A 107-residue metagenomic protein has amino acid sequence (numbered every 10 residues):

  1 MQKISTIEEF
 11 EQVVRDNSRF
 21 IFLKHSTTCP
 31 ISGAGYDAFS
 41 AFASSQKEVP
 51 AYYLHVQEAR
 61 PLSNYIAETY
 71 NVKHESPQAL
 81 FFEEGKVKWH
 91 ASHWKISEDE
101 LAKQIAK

Functional and structural regions predicted by a protein language model:
M1-E11: N-terminal "domain-start" segment that seeds a small globular fold
E9, G35-F42, L54, E68 (+1 more regions): A structural signal for the main folded, soluble domain(s) of proteins
Q12-S45: Local sequence-structure signature of Cys/Sec-based thiol-disulfide redox active-site neighborhoods
S44-V49, E100-A102: Short cysteine/histidine-rich metal-coordination sites, predominantly Zn2+-binding motifs
E48-S63: Thiol-based oxidoreductase modules, predominantly thioredoxin-like and allied folds used for disulfide exchange
Y70-E83: Structural micro-motif
F81-K107: Non-catalytic, surface beta->alpha helical segment in thiol-disulfide oxidoreductase systems
